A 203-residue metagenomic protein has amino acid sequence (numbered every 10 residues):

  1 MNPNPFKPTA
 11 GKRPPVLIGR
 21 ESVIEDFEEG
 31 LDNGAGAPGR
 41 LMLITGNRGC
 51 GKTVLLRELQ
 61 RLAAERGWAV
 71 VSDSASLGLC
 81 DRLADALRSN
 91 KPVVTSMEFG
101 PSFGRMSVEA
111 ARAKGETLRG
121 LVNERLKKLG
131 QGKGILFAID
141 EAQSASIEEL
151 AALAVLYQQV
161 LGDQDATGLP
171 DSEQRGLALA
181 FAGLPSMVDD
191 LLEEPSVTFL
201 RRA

Functional and structural regions predicted by a protein language model:
M1-R40, D85-S89, P170-E173: A short, basic N-terminal segment
P38-E58: Walker A/P-loop nucleotide-binding motif
G39-L43, A69-V70, G134-L136, A178: Residue-level preference for the first positions of well-ordered beta-strands
G49, S76-C80, S144, L184-D189: Conserved nucleotide-binding/hydrolysis micro-motifs of P-loop NTPases
Q60-L79: Conserved catalytic segments around the Walker B and adjacent sensor/switch elements of P-loop NTPase domains
R66-A69, R175-L177, F199-A203: Short glycine-/polar-rich loops that comprise or flank the Walker A/P-loop and associated switch/sensor motifs
L77-D81, G100-L126: Short glycine-rich substrate-engagement loop in P-loop NTPases that contacts/grips substrate
R112-M187, E193-S196: Conserved Walker B catalytic segment
